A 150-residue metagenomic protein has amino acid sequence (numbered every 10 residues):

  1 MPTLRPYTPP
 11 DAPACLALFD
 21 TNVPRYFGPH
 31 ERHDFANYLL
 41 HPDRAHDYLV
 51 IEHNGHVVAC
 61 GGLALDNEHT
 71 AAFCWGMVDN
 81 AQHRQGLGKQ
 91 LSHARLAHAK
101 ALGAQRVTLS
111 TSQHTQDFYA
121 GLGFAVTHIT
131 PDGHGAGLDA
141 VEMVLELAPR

Functional and structural regions predicted by a protein language model:
P2-C15: A short beta-loop-alpha structural element at the N-terminal edge of CoA-dependent acyl/N-acetyltransferase catalytic
R25-L49, H53, V57, G62: Active-site rim helix/loop that mediates acceptor-substrate recognition in acyltransferases
H69-N80: Conserved acetyl-CoA binding element of GNAT-fold acetyltransferases
V78, R84-A97: Conserved acetyl-CoA-binding loop-helix of GNAT-fold acetyltransferases
S92, A99-S112: Conserved GNAT acetyl-CoA-binding A-motif
T108-S110, A125-E142: Conserved catalytic-core motifs of GNAT/GCN5-like acyltransferases
Y119-A120, F124: Conserved active-site tyrosine of GNAT-family acetyltransferases
